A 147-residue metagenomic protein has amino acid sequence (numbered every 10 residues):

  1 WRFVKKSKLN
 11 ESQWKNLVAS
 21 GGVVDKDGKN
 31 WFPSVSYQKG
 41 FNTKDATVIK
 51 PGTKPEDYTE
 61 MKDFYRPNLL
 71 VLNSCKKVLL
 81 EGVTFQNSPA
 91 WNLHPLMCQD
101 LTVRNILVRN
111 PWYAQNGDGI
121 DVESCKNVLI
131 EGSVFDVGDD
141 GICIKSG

Functional and structural regions predicted by a protein language model:
W1-G147: Extracellular/periplasmic carbohydrate-active domains that bind, remodel, or depolymerize complex polysaccharides
